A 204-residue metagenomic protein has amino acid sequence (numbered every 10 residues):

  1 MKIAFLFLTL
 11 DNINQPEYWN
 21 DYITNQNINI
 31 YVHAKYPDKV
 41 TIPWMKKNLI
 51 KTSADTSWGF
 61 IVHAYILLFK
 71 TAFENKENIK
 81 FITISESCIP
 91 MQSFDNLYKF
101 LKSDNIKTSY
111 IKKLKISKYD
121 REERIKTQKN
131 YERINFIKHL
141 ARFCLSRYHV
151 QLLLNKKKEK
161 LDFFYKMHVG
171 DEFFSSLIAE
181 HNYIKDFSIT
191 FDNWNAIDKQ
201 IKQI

Functional and structural regions predicted by a protein language model:
M1-I204: ER/Golgi luminal nucleotide-sugar-dependent glycosyltransferases, focusing on the catalytic module
